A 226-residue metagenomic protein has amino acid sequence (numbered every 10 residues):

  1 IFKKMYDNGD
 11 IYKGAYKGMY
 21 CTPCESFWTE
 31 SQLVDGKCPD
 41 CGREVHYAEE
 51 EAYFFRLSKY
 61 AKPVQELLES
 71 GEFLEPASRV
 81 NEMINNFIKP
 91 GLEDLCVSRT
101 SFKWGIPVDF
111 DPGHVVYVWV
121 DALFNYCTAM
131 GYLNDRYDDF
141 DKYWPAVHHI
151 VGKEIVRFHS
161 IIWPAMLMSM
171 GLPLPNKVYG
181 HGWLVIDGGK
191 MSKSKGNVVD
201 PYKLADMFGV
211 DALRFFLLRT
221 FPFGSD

Functional and structural regions predicted by a protein language model:
I1-I11, E25: N-terminal Rossmann-like or analogous alpha/beta NTP/dinucleotide-binding catalytic cores that position adenine
K4, Y20, K37, L95: The −1 position to Zn-ligating cysteines in a subset of zinc-ribbon hairpins
G14-F27, G180: Short, glycine/charge-rich beta-strand/loop segments that flank catalytic centers and engage negatively charged groups
K17, V34-D35: Short metal-coordination and nucleic-acid-contact micro-motifs, chiefly zinc-binding Cys/His arrays
P23, C41, Y47-D226: Structured secondary-structure scaffolds
W28, V45: Cys/His-rich microdomains that often coordinate metals
T29-V34, F110: Short linker/helix segments within small regulatory modules
D35-G36, E50: Predominantly a Rossmann-like dinucleotide-binding segment in NAD(P)-dependent oxidoreductases
